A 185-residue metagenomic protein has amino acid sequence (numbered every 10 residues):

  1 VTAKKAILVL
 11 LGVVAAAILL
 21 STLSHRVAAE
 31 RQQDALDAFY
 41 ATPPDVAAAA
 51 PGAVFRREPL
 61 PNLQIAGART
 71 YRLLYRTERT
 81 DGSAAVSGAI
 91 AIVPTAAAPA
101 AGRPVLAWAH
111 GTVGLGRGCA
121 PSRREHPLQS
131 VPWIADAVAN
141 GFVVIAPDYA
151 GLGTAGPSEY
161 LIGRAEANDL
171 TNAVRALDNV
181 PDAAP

Functional and structural regions predicted by a protein language model:
V1-V13: N-terminal export and membrane-targeting signals
L8-V9, A17-A98: Catalytic-loop region of hydrolases
R79, H110-V113, V174-P181: Sec/Tat-exported extracytoplasmic proteins
T80-V86, I92-A137: Short, surface-exposed "cap/lid" segments of acyl-processing enzymes
V93-G102, R175-P185: Gly/Ser-rich "nucleophile elbow"/oxyanion-hole loop immediately N-terminal to the catalytic nucleophile in hydrolases
V105, V138-D148: A fold-wide structural signal in alpha/beta-hydrolase
G151-E159: Glycine-rich "HGGG/HGxG" loop immediately N-terminal to the catalytic nucleophile of the alpha/beta-hydrolase
Y160-D182: Alpha/beta-hydrolase active-site loop
